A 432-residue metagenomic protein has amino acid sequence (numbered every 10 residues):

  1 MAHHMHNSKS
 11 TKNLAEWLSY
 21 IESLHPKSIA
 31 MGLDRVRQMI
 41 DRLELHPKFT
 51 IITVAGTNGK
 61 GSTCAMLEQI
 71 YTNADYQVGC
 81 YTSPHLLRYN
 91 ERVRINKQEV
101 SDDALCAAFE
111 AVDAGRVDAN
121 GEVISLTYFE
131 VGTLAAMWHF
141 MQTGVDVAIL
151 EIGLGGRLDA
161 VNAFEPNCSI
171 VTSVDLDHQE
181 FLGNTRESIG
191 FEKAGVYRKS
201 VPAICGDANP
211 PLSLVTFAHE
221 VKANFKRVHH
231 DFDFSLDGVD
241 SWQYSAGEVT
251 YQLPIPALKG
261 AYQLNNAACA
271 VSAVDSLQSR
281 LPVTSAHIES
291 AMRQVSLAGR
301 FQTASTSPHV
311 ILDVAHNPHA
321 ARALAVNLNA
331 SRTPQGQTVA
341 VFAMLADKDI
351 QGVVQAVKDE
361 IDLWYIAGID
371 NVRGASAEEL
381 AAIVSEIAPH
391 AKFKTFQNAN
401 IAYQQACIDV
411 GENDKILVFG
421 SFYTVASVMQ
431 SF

Functional and structural regions predicted by a protein language model:
M1-G56, T63-A65, Q69-A74, Y81 (+1 more regions): Short functional linear segments
L33, R37-P47, N73-F164: ATP-dependent carboxylate-amine ligase catalytic core
K48, Q142, V147-I152, D159-I170 (+3 more regions): Nucleotide phosphate-binding/pyrophosphate-handling subdomain across enzymes that bind or process nucleotide phosphates
L67-T72, F140, V357, V384: Hydrophobic alpha-helical packing residues
Y81-P84, I204-D207, H219-D237, A257-G260 (+6 more regions): Beta-strand->loop->alpha-helix junctions that form or flank phosphate-binding loops in nucleotide-handling enzymes
L154-L158, E165-A223, I350: Conserved catalytic-core segment of NTP-binding enzymes
I204, A208-S213, F217, K222-K226 (+4 more regions): C-terminal helical cap/extension that packs against the catalytic core of soluble nucleotide-cofactor enzymes
S421: Active-site-proximal loop/hinge segments that shape catalytic or ion-binding/gating pockets
